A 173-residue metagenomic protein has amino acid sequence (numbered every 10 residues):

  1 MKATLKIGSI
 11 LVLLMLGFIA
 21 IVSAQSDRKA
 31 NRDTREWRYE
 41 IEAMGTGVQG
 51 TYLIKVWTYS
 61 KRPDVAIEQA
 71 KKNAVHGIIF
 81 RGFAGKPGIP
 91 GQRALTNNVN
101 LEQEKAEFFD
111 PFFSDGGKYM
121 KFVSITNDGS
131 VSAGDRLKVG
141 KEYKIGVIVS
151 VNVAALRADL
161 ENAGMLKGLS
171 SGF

Functional and structural regions predicted by a protein language model:
M1-D27: Bacterial Sec-dependent N-terminal signal peptides
S23-F173: Domain-level marker for long, solvent-exposed, non-transmembrane regions
